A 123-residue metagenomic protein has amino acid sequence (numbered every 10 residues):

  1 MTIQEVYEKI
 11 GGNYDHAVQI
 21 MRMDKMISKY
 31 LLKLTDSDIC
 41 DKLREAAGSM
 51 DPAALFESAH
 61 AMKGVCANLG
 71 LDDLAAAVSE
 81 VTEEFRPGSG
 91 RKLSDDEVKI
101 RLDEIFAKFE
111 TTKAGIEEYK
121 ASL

Functional and structural regions predicted by a protein language model:
M1-G12, K25-T35, I39, V65-E80 (+1 more regions): Amphipathic, coiled-coil-like alpha-helical segments
H16-A17, K42-L43, V81: Generic hydrophobic alpha-helical segments
V18, S28-L31, R44: Amphipathic alpha-helical repeat scaffolds
I20-M21, A47-G48, F85-G88: Hydrophobic residues in alpha-helical segments
D41-A54: Helix-loop segments that flank and shape redox-cofactor active sites
M62: An anion-binding catalytic pocket shared by soluble metabolic enzymes
